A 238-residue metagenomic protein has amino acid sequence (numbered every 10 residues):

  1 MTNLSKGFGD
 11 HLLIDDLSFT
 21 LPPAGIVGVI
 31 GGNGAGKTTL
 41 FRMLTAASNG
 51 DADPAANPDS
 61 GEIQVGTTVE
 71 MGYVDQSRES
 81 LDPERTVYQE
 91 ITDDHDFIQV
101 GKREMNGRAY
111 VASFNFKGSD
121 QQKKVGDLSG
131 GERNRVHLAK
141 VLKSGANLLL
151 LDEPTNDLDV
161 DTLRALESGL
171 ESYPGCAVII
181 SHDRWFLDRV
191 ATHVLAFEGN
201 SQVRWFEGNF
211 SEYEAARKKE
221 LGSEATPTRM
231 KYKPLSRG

Functional and structural regions predicted by a protein language model:
M1-G238: ABC ATP-binding cassette signature C-motif
